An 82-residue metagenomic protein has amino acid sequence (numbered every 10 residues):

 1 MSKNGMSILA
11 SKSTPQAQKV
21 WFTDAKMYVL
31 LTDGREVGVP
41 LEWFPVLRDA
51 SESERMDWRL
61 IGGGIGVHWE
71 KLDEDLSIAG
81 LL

Functional and structural regions predicted by a protein language model:
M1-L82: Motif-centric detector for short Cys/His coordination patterns
